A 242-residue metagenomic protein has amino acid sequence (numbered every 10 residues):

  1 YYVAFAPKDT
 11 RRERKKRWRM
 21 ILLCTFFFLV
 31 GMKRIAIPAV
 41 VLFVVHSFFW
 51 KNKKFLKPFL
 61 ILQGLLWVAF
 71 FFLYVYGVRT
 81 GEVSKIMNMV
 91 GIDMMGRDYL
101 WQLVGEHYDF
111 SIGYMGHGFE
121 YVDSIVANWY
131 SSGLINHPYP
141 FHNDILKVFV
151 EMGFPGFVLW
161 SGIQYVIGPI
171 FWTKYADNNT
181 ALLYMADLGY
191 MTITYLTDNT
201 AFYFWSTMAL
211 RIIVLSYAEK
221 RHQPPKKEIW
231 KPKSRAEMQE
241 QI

Functional and structural regions predicted by a protein language model:
Y1-W50: Alpha-helical transmembrane segments of multi-pass inner-membrane proteins
Y2-A6, A39-K51, S161-V166, L188-M191 (+1 more regions): Transmembrane alpha-helices and membrane-interface helical segments of multi-pass integral membrane enzymes
F5-W18, N52-I61, Y165-M185: Membrane-interface helix-loop-helix junctions at transmembrane boundaries of multi-pass membrane enzymes, predominantly
C24-L29, W67-V75, L188-T197: Aromatic-anchored segments of alpha-helical transmembrane domains
V30-G31, S47-M89, E106-D109: A membrane-periplasm/extracellular boundary helix in multi-pass inner-membrane enzymes that assemble envelope glycans
M87-M152: Long extracytoplasmic/lumenal interhelical loops at the membrane interface of multi-pass membrane proteins
E151-T192, P225: Hydrophobic transmembrane alpha-helices and their immediate junctions
M185-Y195, N199-I242: Transmembrane alpha-helices of multi-pass inner-membrane enzymes
